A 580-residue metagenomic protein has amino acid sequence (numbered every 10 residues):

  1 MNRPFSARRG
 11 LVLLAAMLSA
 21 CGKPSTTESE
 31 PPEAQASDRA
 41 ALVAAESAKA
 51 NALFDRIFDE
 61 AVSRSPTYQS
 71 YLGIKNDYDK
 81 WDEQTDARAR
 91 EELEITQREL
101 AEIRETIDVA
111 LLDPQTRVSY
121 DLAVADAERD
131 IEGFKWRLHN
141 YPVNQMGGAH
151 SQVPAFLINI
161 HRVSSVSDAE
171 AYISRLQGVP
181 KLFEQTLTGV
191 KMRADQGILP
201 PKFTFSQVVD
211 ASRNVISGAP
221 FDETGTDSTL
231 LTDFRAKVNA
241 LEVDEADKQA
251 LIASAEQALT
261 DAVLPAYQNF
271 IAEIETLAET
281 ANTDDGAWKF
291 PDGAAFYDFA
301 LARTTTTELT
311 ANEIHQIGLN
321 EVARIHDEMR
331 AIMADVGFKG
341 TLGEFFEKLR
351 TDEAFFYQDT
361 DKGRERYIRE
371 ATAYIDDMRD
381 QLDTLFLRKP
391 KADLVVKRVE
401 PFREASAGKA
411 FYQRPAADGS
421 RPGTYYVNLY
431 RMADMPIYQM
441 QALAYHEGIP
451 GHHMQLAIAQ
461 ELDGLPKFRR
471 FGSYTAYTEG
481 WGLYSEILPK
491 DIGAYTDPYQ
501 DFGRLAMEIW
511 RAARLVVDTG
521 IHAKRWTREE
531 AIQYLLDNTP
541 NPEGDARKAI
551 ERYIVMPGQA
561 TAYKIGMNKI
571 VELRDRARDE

Functional and structural regions predicted by a protein language model:
M1-L11: Bacterial N-terminal signal peptides that target proteins for export
L18-A20: C-terminal motif of bacterial Sec signal peptides marking the signal peptidase cleavage site
G22-E580: N-terminal maturation segment of proteins
